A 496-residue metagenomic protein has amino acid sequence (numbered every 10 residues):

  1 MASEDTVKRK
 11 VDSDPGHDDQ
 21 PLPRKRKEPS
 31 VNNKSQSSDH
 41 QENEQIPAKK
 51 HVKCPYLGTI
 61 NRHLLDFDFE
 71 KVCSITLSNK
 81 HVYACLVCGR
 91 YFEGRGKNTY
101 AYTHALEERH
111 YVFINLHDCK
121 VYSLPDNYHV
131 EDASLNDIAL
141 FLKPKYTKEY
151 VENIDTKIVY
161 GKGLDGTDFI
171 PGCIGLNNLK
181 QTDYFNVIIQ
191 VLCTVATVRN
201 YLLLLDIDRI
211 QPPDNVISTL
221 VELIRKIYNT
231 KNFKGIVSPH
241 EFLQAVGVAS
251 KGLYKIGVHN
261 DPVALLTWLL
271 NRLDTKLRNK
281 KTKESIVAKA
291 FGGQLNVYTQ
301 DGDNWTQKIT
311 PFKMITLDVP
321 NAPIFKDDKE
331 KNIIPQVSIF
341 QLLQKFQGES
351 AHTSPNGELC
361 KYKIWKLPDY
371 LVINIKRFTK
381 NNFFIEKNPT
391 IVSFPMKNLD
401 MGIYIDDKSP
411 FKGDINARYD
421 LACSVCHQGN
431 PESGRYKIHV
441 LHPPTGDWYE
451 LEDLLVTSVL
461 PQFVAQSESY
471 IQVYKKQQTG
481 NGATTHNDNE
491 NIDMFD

Functional and structural regions predicted by a protein language model:
A2-D496: UBL (ubiquitin/ubiquitin-like) substrate-recognition surfaces within cysteine isopeptidase catalytic folds
